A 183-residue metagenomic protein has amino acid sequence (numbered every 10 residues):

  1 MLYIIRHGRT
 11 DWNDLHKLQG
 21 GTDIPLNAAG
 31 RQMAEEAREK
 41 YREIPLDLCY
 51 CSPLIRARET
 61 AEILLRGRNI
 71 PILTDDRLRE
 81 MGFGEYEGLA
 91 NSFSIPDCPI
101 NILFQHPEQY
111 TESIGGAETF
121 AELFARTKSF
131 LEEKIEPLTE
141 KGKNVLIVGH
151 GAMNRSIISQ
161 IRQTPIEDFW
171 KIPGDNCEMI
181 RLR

Functional and structural regions predicted by a protein language model:
L2, K143-G151: Generic beta-sheet signal
I5, R9-I70: Active-site-proximal alpha-helix that buttresses catalytic centers in soluble enzyme cores
H7, E112, H150: Histidine-centered divalent metal-coordination motifs
T10, M153-N154: Short active-site segment of divalent metal-dependent hydrolases/proteases that encodes the spacing between
R42-P45, K134-K143: Glycine-rich phosphate-binding loop signature in dinucleotide/nucleotide-binding domains
C51-S52, A125, V148-G149: Short beta-strand scaffold positions
G67-R126: Phosphate-handling substructures
R162-R183: Domain-level recognition of soluble alpha/beta enzyme cores, biased toward histidine phosphatases/phosphomutases
